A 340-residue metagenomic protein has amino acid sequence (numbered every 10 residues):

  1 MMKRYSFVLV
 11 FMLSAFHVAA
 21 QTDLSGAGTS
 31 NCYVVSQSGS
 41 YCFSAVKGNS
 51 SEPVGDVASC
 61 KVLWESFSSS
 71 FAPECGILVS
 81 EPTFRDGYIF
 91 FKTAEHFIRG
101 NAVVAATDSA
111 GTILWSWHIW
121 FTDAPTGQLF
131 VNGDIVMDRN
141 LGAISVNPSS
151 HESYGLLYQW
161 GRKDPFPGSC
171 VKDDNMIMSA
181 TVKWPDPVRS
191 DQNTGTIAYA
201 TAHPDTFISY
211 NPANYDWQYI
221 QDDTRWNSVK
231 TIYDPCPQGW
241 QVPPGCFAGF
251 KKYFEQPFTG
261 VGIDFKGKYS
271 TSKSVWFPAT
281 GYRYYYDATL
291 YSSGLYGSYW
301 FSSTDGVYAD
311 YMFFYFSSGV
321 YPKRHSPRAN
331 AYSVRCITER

Functional and structural regions predicted by a protein language model:
M1-T22, C336: Bacterial Sec-dependent N-terminal signal peptides
M2-K3, G161-R162, V188, F265-G267 (+1 more regions): Short, intrinsically disordered low-complexity segments
R4, L13, T112, L129-D134 (+4 more regions): A generic structural signal for short, non-catalytic loop/turn and secondary-structure boundary residues
F7, A15-F16, S69, E81 (+2 more regions): Compositionally biased regions
F7, S14-F16, S109, L141 (+2 more regions): Residue-level marker of positions within ordered structural domains that often coincide with functionally constrained
Q21-K230, R328-R340: Short, compositionally biased
V103, L141-A143, I208-R340: C-terminal, surface-exposed recognition/capping segments
